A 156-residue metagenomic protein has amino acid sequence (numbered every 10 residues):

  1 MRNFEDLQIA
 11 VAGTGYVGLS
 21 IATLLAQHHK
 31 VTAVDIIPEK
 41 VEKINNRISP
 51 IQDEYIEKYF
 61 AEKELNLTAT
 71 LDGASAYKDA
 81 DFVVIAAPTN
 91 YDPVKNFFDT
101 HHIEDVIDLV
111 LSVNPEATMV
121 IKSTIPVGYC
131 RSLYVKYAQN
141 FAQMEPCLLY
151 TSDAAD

Functional and structural regions predicted by a protein language model:
R2-I48: NAD(P)+-binding Rossmann beta1-loop-alpha1 motif at the extreme N-terminus of oxidoreductases
D6, A80, E116-A117: A general structural motif
A10, T32, T68, T118-V120: A structural signal for isolated positions on well-ordered beta-strands in alpha/beta enzyme cores
I36-F82, T89-N96, Y137-Q143: Conserved N-terminal Rossmann-fold NAD(P) cofactor-binding segment
V84-I85, I121: Redox-cofactor binding/interface segments in oxidoreductases and associated redox assembly factors
A87-T89, T124: Short glycine-/small-residue-rich Rossmann-like dinucleotide-binding loops
F97-L148: Rossmann-fold NAD(P)-binding glycine/threonine-rich loop
Y150-D156: Conserved small/polar residues in nucleotide/adenosyl-binding loops
